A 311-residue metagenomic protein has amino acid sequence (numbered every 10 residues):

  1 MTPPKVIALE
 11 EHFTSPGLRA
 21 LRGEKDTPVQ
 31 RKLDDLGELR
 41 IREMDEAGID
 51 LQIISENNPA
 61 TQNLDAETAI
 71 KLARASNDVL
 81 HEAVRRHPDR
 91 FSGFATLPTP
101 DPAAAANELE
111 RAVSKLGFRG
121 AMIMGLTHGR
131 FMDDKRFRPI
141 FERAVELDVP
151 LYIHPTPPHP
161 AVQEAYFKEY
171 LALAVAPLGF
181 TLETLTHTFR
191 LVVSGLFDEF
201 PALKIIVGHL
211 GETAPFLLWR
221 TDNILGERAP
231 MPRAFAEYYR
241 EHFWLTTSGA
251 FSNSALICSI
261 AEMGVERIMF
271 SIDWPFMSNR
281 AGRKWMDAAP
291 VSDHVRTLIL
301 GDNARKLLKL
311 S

Functional and structural regions predicted by a protein language model:
M1-L9, F13-L51, D78-R86, N107-R111 (+5 more regions): Mid-to-C-terminal alpha-helical segments outside catalytic/metal-binding sites
P3, L9-D35, I70, H159-E183 (+1 more regions): Active-site gating loops and adjacent loop-to-helix segments of metal-dependent hydrolytic enzymes
I7-E11, Q52-I54, S92-A95, A121-I123 (+4 more regions): Hydrophobic faces of well-ordered beta-strands that scaffold small-molecule active sites in alpha/beta enzyme cores
H12-F13, T156-P157, V192, G211 (+2 more regions): Catalytic metal-binding/acid-base residues of hydrolase active sites
G17-L18, V162-E169, G211-G226, L256-A261 (+1 more regions): Histidine/acidic-residue-rich catalytic or RNA/ligand-binding cores of hydrolases and nuclease-related proteins
D50, E56-H187: Active-site gating/metal-coordination segments in enzymes
L116-G120, V145-P150, E169-Y170, F200-A202 (+2 more regions): Glycine-enriched alpha-helix->loop->beta-strand junction motifs that scaffold or abut catalytic
V192-Y238: Aromatic-lined glycan-binding groove of carbohydrate-active enzymes
